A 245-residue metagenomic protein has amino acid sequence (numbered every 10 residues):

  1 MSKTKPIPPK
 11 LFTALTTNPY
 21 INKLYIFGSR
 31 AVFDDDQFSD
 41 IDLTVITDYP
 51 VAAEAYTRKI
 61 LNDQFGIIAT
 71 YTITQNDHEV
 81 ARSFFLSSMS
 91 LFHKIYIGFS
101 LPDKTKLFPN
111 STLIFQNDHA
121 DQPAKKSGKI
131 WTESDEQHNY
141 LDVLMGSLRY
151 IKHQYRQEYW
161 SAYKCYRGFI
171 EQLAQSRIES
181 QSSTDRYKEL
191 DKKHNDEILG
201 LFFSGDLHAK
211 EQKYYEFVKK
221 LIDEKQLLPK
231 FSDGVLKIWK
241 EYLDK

Functional and structural regions predicted by a protein language model:
M1-P19, R30-F33, F38, V45-I95: Metal-dependent nucleotidyltransferase catalytic core
P6, L61-Q172, E241: Conserved NTP/Mg2+-binding pocket subregion across the NTase superfamily
F38-D40, Y155: Alpha-helical architecture
L43, A55, Q172-A174: A short hydrophobic/aromatic micro-motif that marks alpha-helical segments and, especially, helix-coil
T44, I97, F217: Ligand-binding pocket scaffold of soluble enzyme catalytic domains
P123-K245: Conserved nucleotidyltransferase catalytic core and NTase-mimicking acidic/glycine-rich helix/loop elements in nucleic
